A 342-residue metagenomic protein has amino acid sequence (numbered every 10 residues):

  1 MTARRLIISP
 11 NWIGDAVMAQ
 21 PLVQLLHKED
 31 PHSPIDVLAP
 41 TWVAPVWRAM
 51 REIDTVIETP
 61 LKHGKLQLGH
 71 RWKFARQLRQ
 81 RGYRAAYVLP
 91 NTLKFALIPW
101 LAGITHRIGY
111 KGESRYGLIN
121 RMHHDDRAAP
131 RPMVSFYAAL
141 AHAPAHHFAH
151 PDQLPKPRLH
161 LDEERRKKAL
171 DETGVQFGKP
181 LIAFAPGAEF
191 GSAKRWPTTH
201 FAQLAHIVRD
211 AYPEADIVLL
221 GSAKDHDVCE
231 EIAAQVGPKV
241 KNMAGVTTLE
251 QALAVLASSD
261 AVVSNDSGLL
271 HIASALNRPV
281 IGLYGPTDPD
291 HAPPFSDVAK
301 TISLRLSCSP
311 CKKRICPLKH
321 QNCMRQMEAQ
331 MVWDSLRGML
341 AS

Functional and structural regions predicted by a protein language model:
M1-S342: Catalytic machinery of carbohydrate-active enzymes, primarily nucleotide-sugar-dependent glycosyltransferases
